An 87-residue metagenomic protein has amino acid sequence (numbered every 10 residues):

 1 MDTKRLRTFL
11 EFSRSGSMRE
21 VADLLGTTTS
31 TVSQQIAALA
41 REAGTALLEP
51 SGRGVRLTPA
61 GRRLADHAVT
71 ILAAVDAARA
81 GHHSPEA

Functional and structural regions predicted by a protein language model:
M1-S15, S33, R62-A65, V69-L72: Short alpha-helical elements of helix-turn-helix
E11-G26: Short helix-boundary/capping micro-motifs
S17-M18, I36, P50: Helix-turn-helix DNA-binding elements, focusing on the entry/boundary residues of the two helices that contact DNA
D23, R41, R62: Alpha-helical residues within the helix-turn-helix
T28, Q34-A38: Residues within the DNA-recognition helix of helix-turn-helix
A38-R41, A74: Extended, amphipathic, non-transmembrane alpha-helical segments
A40-L57: A short LG(V/I)-centered, amphipathic sequence patch enriched for acidic residue(s) preceding the LG motif
G52-V55, R62, A73-A87: Short helix-loop hinge/linker segments at domain boundaries
